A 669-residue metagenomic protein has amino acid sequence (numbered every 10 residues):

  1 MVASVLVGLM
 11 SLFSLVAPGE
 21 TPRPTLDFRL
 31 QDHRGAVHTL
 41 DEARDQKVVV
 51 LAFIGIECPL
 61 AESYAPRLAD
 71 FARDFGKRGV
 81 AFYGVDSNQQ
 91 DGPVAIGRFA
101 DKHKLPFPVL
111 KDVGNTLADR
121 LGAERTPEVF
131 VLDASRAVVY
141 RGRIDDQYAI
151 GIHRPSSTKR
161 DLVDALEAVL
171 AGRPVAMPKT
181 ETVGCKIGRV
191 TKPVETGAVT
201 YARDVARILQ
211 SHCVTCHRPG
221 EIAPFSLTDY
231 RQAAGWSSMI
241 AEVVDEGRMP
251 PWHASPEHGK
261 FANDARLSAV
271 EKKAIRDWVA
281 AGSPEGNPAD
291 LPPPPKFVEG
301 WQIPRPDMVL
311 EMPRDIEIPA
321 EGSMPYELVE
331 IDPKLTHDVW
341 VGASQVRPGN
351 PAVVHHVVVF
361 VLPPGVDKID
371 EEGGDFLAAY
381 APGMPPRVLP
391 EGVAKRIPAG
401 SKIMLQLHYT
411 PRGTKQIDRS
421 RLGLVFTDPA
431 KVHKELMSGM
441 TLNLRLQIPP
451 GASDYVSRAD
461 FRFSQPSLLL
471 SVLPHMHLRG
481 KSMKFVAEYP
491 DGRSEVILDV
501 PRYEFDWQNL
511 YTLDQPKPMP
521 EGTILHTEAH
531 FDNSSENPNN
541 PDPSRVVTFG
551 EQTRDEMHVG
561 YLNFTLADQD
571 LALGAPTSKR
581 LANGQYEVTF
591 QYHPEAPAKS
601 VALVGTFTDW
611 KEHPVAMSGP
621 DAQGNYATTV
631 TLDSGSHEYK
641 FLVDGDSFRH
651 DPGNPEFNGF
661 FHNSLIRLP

Functional and structural regions predicted by a protein language model:
F28-V49, V194-R203: A short beta-strand-turn-helix
A43-E62, L166: Short active-site neighborhood of thiol/selenol oxidoreductases, capturing the structured segment around
G55-R67, V214-R218: Conserved redox-active cysteine motifs that mediate thiol-disulfide chemistry, especially di-cysteine Cys-X(1-2)-Cys
E62-H103, L110-R120: Structural microenvironment flanking redox-active thiols in thiol-disulfide oxidoreductases
D112-G188: Thiol/selenol-based redox catalytic cores and closely related redox-interacting motifs
M177-L335, H356, G400-Q406, P411: Aromatic- and Gly/Pro-enriched helix-to-coil junctions and flexible linker segments
P251-F261, D290-L468, P474-L571: Beta-strand-centric surfaces of beta-sandwich/beta-rich domains
L581, Q585-S636, L642-P669: Aromatic-rich carbohydrate-binding modules that target alpha-glucans
